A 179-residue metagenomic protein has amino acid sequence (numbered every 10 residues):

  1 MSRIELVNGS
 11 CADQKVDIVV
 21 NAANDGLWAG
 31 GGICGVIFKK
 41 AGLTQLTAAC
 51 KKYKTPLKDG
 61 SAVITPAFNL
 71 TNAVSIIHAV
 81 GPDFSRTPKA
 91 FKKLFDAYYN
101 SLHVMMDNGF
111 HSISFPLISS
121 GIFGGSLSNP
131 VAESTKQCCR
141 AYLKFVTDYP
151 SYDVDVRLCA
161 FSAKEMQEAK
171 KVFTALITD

Functional and structural regions predicted by a protein language model:
M1-D179: Macrodomain-like recognition of ADP-ribose-binding/processing modules
